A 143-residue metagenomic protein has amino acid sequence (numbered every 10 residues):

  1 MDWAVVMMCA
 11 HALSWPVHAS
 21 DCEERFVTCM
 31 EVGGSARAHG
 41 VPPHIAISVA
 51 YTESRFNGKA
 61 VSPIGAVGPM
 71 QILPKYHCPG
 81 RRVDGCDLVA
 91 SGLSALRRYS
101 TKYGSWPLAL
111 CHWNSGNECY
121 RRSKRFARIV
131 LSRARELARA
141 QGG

Functional and structural regions predicted by a protein language model:
M1-M8: Sec-dependent signal peptide recognition, specifically the positively charged N-region followed immediately by
C9-G143: Catalytic glycan-binding domains that act on GlcNAc-containing polysaccharides
